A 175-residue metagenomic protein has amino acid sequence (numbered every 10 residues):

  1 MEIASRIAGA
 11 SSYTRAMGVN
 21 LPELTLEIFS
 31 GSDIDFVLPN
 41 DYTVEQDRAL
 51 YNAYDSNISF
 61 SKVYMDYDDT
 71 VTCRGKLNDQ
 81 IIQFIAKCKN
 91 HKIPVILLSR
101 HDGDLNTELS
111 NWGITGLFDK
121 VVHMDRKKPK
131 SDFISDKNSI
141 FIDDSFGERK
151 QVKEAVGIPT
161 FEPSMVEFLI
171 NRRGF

Functional and structural regions predicted by a protein language model:
M1-G9: Conserved metal-phosphate-binding beta-hairpin within the catalytic cores of diverse ATP-dependent phosphoryl-transfer
S11-A53: Active-site "cap" helix and flanking loop/linker of ATP-utilizing ligase/carboxylase catalytic domains
D41-D125: Alpha-helical substrate-recognition element adjacent to the catalytic core
V95, S139, I158-T160: Hydrophobic anchor at the start of a short beta-strand that flanks the dinucleotide cofactor-binding loop
I114-L117, K137, E154-G157: Short, structured coil segments at secondary-structure junctions
V122-K128, F146-G147, P163-I170: Short, acidic/turn-prone active-site loops that include or flank metal/cofactor- and phosphate-binding residues
P129-G147, V152: Conserved Lys-Pro-Asp/Glu-containing loop-to-beta segment of HAD-superfamily phosphomonoesterases, centered on
E154-F175: Acidic, PIN/NYN-like endoribonuclease modules and their adjacent C-terminal/linker elements
